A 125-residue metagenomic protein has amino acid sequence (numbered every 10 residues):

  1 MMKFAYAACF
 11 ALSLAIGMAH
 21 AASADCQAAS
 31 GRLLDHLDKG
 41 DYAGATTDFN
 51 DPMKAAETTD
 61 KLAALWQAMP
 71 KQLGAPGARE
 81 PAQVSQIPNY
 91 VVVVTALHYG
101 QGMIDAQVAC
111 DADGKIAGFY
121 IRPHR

Functional and structural regions predicted by a protein language model:
M1, A21, Q72, I87 (+1 more regions): Extended interaction regions within the primary functional domain
M1-A8: Bacterial N-terminal signal peptides that target proteins for export
F10-K39: Short, low-complexity N-terminal intrinsically disordered segments enriched in polar/charged residues
Q27-G31, A43-P88: Short solvent-exposed beta->alpha transition segments
V84-R125: Exposed beta-sheet edge and beta->alpha loop/turn motif
